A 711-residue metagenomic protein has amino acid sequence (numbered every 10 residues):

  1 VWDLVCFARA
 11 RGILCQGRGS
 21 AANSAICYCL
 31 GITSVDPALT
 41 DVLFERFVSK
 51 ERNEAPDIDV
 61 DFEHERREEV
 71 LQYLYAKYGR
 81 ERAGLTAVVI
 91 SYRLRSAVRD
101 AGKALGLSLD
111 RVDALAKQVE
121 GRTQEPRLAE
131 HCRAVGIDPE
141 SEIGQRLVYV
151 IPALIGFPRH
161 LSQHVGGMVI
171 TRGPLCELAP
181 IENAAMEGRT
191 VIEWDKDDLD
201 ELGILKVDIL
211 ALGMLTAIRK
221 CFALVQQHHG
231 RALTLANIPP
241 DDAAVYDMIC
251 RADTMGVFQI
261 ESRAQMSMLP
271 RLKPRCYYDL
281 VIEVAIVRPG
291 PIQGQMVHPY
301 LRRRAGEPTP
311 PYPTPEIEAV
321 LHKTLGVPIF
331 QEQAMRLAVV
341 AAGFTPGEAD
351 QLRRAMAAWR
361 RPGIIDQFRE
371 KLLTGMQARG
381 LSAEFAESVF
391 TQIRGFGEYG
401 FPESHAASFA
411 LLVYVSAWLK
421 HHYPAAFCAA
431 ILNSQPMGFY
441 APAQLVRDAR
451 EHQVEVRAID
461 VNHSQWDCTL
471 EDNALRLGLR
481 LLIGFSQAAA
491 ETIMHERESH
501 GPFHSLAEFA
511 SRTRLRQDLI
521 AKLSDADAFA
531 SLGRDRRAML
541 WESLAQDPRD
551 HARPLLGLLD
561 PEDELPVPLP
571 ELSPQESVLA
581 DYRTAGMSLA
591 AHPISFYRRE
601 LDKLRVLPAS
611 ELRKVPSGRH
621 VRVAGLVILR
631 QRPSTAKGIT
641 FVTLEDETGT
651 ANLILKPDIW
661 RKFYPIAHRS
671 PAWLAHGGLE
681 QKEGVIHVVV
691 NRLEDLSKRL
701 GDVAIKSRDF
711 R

Functional and structural regions predicted by a protein language model:
V1-R711: Noncatalytic, beta-rich nucleic-acid-contacting surfaces in large DNA/RNA-processing enzymes
